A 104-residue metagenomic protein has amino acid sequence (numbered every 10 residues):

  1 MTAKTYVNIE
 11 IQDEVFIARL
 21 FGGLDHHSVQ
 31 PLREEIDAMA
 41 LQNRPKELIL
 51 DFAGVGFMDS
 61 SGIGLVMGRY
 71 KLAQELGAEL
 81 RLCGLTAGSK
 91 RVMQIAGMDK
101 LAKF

Functional and structural regions predicted by a protein language model:
M1-R19: Short beta-strand/loop segment at the start of cytosolic alpha/beta domains
G23-L101: Amphipathic alpha-helical interaction surfaces in cytosolic regulatory modules
